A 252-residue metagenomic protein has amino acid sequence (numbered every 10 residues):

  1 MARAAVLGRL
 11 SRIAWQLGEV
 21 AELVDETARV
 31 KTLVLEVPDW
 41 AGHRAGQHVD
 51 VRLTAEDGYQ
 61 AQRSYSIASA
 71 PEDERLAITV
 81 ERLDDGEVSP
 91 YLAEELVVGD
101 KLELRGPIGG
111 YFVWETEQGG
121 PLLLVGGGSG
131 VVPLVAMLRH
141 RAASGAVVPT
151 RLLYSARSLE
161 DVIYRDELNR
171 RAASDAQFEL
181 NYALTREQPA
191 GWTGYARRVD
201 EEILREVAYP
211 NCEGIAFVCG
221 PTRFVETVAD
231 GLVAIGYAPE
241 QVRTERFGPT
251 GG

Functional and structural regions predicted by a protein language model:
A2-D100, A156-S158, L184-E187: Ferredoxin-reductase
S11-A14, V148-G252: Reductase modules of NAD(P)H-dependent flavoproteins
G46, G130, P221: Short, conserved phosphate/pyrophosphate- and ester-handling motifs at nucleotide-, phospho-/glycolipid
R82, G106, G126, V135 (+2 more regions): Short, structured patches in soluble enzyme cores that scaffold and shape functional sites
P107-Q118: A short, basic/flexible loop-to-alpha-helix module at the beginning of a structural domain
P121-V131: Short, glycine-rich nucleotide/cofactor-binding loops
V131-A143: Histidine-anchored nucleotide/phosphate-binding helix
